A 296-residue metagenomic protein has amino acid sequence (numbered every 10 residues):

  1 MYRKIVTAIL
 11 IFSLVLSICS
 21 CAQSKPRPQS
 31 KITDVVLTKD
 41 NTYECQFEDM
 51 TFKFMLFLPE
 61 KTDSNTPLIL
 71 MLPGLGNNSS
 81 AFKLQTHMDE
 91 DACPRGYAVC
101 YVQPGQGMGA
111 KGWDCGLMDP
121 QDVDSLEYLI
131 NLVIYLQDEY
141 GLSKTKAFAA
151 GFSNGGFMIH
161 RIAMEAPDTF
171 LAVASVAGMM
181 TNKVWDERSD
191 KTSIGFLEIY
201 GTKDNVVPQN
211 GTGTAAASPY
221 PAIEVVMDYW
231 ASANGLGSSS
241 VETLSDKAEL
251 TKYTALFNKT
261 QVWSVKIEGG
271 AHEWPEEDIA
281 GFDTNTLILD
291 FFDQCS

Functional and structural regions predicted by a protein language model:
L10, L14-I18: Hydrophobic core
C21-L68, S80, Q121, K144-A174 (+5 more regions): A domain-start/cap signature at the N-terminus of enzymes
Q46-L58, D63-F148, F157-E165, E276-D278 (+1 more regions): Serine-hydrolase catalytic machinery in alpha/beta-hydrolase-like enzymes
L70-G76, A177, Y200-G201, E268: The conserved beta1-alpha1 loop
P104, A174-T181, G201-D204: Active-site nucleophile loop of the alpha/beta-hydrolase fold
G195-I199, P221-A222, A231-S296: C-terminal catalytic histidine-bearing segment of alpha/beta-hydrolase fold enzymes
D204-V207, H272-W274: Acidic catalytic loop of the alpha/beta-hydrolase fold
N205-N210, A216-A222: Conserved alpha/beta-hydrolase "acid-adjacent" motif
